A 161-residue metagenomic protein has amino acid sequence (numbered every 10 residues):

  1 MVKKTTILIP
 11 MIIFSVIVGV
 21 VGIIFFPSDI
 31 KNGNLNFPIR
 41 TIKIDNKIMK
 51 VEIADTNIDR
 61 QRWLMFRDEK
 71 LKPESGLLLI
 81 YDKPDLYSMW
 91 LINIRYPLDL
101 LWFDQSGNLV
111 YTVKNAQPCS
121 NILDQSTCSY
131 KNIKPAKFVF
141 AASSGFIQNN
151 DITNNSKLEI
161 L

Functional and structural regions predicted by a protein language model:
M1-V16, I23-I24: N-terminal Sec-pathway targeting helices
G22-L161: Compact, glycine-rich, soluble single-domain proteins
